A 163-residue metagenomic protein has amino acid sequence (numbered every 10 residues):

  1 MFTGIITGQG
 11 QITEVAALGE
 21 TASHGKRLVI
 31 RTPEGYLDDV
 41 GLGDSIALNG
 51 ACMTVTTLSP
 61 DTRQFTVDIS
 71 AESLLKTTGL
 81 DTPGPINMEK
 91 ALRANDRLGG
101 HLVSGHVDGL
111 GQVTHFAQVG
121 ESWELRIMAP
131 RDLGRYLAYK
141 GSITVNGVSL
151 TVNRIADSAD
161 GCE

Functional and structural regions predicted by a protein language model:
M1-E163: Conserved loop->alpha-helix
